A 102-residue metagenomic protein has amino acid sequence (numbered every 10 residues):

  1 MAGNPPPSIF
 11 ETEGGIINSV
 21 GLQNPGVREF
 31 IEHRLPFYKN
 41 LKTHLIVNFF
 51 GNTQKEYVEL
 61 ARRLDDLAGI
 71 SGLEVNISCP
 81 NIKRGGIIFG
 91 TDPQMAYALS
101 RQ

Functional and structural regions predicted by a protein language model:
M1-Q102: Flavin-dependent oxidoreductase catalytic cores
